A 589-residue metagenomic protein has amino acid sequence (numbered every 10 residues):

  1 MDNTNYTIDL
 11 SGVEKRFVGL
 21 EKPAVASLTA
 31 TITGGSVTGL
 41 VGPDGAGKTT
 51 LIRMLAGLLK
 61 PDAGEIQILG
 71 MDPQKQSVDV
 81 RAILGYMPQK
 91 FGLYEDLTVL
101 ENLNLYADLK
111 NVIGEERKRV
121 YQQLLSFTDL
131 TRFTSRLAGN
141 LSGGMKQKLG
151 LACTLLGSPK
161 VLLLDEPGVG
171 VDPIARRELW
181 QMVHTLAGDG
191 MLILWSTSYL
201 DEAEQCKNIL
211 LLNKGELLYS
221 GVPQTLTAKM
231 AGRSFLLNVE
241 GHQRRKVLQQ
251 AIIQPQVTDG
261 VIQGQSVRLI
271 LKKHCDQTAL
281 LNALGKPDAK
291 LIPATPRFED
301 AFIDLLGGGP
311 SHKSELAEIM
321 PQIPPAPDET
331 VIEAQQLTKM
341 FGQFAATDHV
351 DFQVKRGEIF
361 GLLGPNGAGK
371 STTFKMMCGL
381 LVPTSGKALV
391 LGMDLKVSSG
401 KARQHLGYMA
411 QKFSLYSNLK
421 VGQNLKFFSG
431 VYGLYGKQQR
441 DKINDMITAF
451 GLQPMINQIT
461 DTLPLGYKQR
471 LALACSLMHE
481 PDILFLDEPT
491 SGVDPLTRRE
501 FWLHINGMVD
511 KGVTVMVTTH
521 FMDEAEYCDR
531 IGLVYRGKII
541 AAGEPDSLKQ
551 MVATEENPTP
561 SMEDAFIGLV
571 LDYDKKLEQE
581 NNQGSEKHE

Functional and structural regions predicted by a protein language model:
D2-T7, K15-S27, Q76-S77, P324-V331 (+3 more regions): A short, flexible loop at the N-terminus of ABC-type nucleotide-binding domains that lies
A56, C378: Helix-to-loop junction immediately C-terminal to a conserved catalytic motif
N104, D108, I113-F133, K426 (+2 more regions): Conserved ABC ATPase "signature" region
L137-L141, I459-G466: Conserved ABC ATPase signature
L162-E166, L484-D487: Catalytic Walker B motif of ABC-type/P-loop ATPase nucleotide-binding domains
